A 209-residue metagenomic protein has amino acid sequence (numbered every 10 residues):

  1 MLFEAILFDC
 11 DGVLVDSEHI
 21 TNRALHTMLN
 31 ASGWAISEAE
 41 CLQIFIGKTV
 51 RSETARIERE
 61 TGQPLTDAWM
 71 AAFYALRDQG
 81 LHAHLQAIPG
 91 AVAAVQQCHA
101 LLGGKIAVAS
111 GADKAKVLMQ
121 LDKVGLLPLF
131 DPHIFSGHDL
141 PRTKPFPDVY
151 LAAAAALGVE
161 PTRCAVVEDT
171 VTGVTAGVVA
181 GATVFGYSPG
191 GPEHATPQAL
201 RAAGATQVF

Functional and structural regions predicted by a protein language model:
M1-E4, Q96-Q97, L102-G103, D113-F209: Asp-based, Mg2+/Mn2+-dependent phosphohydrolase catalytic module
L2-C10, L14-A100: N-terminal helical cap/lid subdomain that shapes the substrate entry/recognition surface in HAD-like hydrolases
D9, V13, S110, D169: Conserved G/P- and acidic residue-centered "switch" motifs that form tight phosphate/ATP-binding loops in soluble
L14, A87, I106, V166-V167: Conserved SAM-binding loop
T27, R77-G80, I106-A109, G137-D139 (+1 more regions): N-terminal start-of-chain detector that recognizes signal peptides and the immediate post-cleavage beginning
A87, A109, R142: Residue-level marker of regulatory loop/turn positions in helix-turn-helix DNA-binding domains and in histidine
